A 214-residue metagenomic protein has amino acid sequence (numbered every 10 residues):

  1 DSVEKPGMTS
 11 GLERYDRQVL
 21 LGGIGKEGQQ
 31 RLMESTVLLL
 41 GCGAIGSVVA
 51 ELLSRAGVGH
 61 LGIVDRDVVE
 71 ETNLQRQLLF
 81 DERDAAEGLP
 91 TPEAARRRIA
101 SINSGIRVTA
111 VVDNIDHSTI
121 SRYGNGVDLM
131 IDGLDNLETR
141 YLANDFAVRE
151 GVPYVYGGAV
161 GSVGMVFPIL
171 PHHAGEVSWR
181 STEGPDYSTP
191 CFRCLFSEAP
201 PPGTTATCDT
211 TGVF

Functional and structural regions predicted by a protein language model:
D1-F214: Adenine nucleotide-associated cytosolic modules
